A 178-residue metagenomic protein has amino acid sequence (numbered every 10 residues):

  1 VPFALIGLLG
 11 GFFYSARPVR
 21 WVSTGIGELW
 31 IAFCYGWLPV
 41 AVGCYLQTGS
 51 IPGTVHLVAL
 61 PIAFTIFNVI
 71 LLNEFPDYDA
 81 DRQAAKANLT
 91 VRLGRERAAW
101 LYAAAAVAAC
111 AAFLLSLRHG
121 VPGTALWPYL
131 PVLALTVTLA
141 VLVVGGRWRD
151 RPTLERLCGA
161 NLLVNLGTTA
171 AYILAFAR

Functional and structural regions predicted by a protein language model:
V1-A16, A103-T153: Transmembrane helix-loop-helix
V1-L5, L29-W30, H56-L60, A99-A103 (+2 more regions): Hydrophobic alpha-helical transmembrane segments
V1-P2, P39-L60, A111-L126, A171-R178: Helix-coil boundary and interhelical linker segments in multi-pass alpha-helical membrane proteins
V1-S50: Intramembrane alpha-helical segments
P2-F12, P52-L72: Membrane-embedded alpha-helical segments that form the functional core of polytopic membrane enzymes, especially those
L29-C44, I62, V91-R95, C158-Y172: Small-residue-rich segments of transmembrane alpha-helices in multi-pass membrane proteins, especially helix faces
A63-V107: Solvent-exposed interhelical
W100, L115, A140-V141, R149-R178: Polytopic transmembrane helical bundles with strong interfacial aromatic enrichment
